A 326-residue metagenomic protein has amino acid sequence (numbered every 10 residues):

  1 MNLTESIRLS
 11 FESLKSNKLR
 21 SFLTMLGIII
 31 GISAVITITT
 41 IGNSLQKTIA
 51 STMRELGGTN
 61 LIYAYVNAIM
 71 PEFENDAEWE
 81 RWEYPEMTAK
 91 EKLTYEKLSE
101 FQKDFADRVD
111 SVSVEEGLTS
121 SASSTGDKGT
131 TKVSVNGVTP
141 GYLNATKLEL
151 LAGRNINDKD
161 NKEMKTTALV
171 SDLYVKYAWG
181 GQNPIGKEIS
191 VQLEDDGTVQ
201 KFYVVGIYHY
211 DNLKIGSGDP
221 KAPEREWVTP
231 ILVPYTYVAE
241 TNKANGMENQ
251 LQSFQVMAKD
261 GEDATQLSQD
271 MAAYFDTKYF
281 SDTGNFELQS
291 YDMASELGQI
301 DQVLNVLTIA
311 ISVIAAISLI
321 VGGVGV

Functional and structural regions predicted by a protein language model:
L3-K15, K97-F101: A short amphipathic helical element positioned immediately N-terminal to and/or at the very start of a transmembrane
N17-L45, Q299-V326: Hydrophobic alpha-helical transmembrane segments of multi-pass inner-membrane transport and secretion
S33-P71: Alpha-helical transmembrane segments
I41, Q255-D270, Y274-I317: Peri-transmembrane interface segments
A64-V66, M70, W82-I156: Short amphipathic beta-strand/extended segments in non-transmembrane regions
A68-I69, R81-E91, T125-G129, V175 (+3 more regions): Structural beta->alpha junctions
G141-I156, T166-S281: Mid-to-C-terminal secondary-structure elements that act as membrane-proximal/extracytoplasmic interface segments
